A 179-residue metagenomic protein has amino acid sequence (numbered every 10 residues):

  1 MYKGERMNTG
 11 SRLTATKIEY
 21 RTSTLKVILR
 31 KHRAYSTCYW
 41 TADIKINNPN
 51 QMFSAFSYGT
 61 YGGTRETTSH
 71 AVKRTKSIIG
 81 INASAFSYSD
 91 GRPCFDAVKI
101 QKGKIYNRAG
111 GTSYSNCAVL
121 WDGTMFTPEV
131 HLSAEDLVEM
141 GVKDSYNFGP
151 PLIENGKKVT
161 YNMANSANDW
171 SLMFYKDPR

Functional and structural regions predicted by a protein language model:
M1-C117, T124-T127: Zymogen propeptides
F86-Y175: Active-site-adjacent helix-turn-beta-strand microarchitecture at beta-sheet edges that either contains or buttresses
R179: Catalytic-pocket segment enriched in acidic/His residues
